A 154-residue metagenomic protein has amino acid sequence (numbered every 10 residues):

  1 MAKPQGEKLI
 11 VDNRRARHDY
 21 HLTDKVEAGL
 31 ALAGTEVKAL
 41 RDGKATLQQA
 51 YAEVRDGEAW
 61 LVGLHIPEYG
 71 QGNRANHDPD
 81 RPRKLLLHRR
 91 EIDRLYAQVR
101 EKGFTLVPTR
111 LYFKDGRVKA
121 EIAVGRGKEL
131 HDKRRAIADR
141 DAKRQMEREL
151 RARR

Functional and structural regions predicted by a protein language model:
M1-A33, D141-R154: Intrinsically disordered, Lys/Arg-rich N-terminal extensions and targeting peptides of nucleic-acid-associated proteins
A2-D19, P82, L86-R100: A short, contiguous, amphipathic alpha-helix enriched in charged residues
A16-L47, A52-D56, H65: N-terminal first-folded block
A31, E58-W60, K119: General beta-strand recognition
E53-L95: Helix-adjacent hinge/juxtasegments
Y69-Q71, K119, L130-D132: Switch/connector loops and helix/strand junctions flanking conserved nucleotide-binding motifs in nucleotide-processing
D80, L87-I92, R126-R154: C-terminal end-helix/capping segment
L86-A123, G127-E129: Beta-rich strand-turn-strand
